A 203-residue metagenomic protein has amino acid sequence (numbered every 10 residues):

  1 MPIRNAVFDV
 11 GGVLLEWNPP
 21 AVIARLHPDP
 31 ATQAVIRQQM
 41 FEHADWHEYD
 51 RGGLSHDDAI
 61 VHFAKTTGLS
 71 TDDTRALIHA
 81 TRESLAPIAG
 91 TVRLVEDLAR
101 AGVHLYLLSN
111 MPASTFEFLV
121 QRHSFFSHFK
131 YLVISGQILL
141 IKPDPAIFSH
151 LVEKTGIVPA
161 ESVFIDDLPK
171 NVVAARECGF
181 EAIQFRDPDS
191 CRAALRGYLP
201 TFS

Functional and structural regions predicted by a protein language model:
M1-A6, P112-A113, E117-S203: Asp-based, Mg2+/Mn2+-dependent phosphohydrolase catalytic module
M1-E42, T66, E177-C178: Active-site neighborhood of HAD-like aspartate-dependent phosphohydrolases
D9-G12, G52, L107, L132 (+1 more regions): Generic structural signal for small/hydrophobic residues in well-ordered secondary structure, especially within
E16, Y106-N110: Short beta-strand segments
A21-V22, A44, D58, H62 (+5 more regions): Alpha-helical elements of Rossmann-like donor-binding domains used by nucleotide-donor carbohydrate transfer enzymes
Y49-G90: Metal-dependent phosphoesterase signature
R75-Y106, E117, P145: Short, acidic loop-to-helix structural element flanking the phosphoryl-transfer center in phosphate-processing enzymes
